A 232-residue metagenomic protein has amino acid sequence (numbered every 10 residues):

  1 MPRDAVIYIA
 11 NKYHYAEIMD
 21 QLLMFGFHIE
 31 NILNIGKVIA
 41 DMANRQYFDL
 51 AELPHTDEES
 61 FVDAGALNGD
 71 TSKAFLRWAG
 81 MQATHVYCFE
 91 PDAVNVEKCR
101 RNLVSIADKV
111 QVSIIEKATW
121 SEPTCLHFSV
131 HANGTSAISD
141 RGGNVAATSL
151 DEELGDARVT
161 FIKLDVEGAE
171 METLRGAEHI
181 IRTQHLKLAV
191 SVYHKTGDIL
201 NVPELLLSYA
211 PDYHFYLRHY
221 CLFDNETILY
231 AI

Functional and structural regions predicted by a protein language model:
M1-I232: Phosphate/nucleotide-binding beta-alpha loop and adjacent structural elements of enzyme active sites
